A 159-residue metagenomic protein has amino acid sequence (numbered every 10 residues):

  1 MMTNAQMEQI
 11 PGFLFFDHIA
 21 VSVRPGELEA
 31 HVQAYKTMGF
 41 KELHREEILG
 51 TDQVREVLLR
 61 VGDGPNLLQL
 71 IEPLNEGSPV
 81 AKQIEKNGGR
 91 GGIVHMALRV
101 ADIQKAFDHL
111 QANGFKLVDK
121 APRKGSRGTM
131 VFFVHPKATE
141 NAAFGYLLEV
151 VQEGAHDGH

Functional and structural regions predicted by a protein language model:
M1-G12, E47, R55-R60, L67-I71 (+1 more regions): Vicinal oxygen chelate
M2-V32, G91-L98, V151-H159: N-terminal beta-strand motif that seeds the catalytic metal site of vicinal oxygen chelate
V23-M38, N75-T139: Vicinal oxygen chelate
E29-A30, E47-Q53: Short glycine/proline-centered loop/turn elements that form peptide/ligand docking sites
G39-E47: N-terminal first-folded block
L49, L58-G62, E85-G88: Short, conserved, surface-exposed binding loops centered on an aromatic residue
V54, D63-P65, G88-I93: Short connector loops at helix/strand junctions that flank enzyme active sites, especially segments positioning acidic
